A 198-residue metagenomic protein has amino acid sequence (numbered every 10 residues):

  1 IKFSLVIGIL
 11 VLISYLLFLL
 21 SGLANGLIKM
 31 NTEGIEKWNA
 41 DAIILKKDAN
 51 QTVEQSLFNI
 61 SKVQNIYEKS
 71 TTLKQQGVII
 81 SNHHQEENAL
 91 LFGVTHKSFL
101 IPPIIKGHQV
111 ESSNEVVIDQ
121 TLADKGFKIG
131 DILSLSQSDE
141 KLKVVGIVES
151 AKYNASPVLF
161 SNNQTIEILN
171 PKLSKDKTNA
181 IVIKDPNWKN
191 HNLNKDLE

Functional and structural regions predicted by a protein language model:
I1-L12: Membrane-interface helix starts
K2, Y15-A40: Alpha-helical transmembrane segments
E33-V78, N88-G93: Membrane-proximal extracellular/periplasmic loop immediately following the first transmembrane helix
I43, E115-V117, A180-V182: Short aromatic/hydrophobic contact patches that present stacked aromatics for nucleic-acid/ligand binding
V53-L57, H83, S156-P157: Short, solvent-exposed loop/turn segments at secondary-structure boundaries
V63, G130-I132, N192-L197: Short amphipathic alpha-helices in soluble, non-transmembrane regions that often serve as interface/regulatory elements
K74, E87-V94, P103-I166: Hydrophobic secondary-structure segments that place a key small or acidic residue at a functional site
I147-E198: Mechanotransmission and gating elements of multispan inner-membrane complexes involved in transport and envelope
